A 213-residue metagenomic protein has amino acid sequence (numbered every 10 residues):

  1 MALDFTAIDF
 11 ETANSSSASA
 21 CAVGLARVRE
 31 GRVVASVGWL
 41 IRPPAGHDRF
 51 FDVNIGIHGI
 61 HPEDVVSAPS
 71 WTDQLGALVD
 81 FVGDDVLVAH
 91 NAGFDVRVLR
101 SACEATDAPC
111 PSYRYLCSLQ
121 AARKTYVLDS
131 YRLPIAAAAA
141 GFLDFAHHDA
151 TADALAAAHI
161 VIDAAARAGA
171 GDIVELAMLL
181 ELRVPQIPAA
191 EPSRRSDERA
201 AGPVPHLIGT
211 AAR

Functional and structural regions predicted by a protein language model:
M1-T106, C110-Y113, V127-S130, P134-H147: Conserved non-catalytic scaffold segment of RNase H-like nuclease domains
A45-G46, A121-R123, D153: A short acidic, often aromatic-flanked loop/helix-cap motif at beta-alpha or helix-coil junctions that lines enzyme
Q74, A122, A156-A157: Short Asp/Glu-rich motifs
R97, Q120, L155: Active-site phosphate/pyrophosphate-handling residues
Y115-Y126: Catalytic subdomain that performs nucleotidyl-dependent activation
D149-A164: Acidic, divalent-metal-coordinating active-site segment for phosphoryl/phosphodiester hydrolysis, typified by short
I162-R213: Acidic two-metal-ion nuclease catalytic site recognized across multiple nuclease folds, prominently DnaQ/RNase D-T
